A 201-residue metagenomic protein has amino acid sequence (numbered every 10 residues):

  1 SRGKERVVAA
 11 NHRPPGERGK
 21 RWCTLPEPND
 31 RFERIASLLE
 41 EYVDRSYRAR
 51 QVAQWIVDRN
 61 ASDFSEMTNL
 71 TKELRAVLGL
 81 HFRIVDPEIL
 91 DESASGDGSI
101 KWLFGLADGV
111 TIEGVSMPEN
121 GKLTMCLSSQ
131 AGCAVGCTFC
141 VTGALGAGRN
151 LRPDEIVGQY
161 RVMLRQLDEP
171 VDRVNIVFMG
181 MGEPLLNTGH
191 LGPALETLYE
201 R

Functional and structural regions predicted by a protein language model:
S1-H12: Extreme N-terminal basic, low-complexity initiation segments that serve as generic localization/processing leaders
R2, D44, R83, D168-E169: Residue-level recognition of short, structured coil/turn motifs that connect secondary structure elements
A10-N11, L38, A144, M179: Compositionally biased, intrinsically disordered low-complexity segments
R13-L123: Flexible, acidic/Gly-rich N-terminal and inter-domain linker regions that tether and position cofactor-handling modules
V110-R201: Conserved Radical SAM active-site core
